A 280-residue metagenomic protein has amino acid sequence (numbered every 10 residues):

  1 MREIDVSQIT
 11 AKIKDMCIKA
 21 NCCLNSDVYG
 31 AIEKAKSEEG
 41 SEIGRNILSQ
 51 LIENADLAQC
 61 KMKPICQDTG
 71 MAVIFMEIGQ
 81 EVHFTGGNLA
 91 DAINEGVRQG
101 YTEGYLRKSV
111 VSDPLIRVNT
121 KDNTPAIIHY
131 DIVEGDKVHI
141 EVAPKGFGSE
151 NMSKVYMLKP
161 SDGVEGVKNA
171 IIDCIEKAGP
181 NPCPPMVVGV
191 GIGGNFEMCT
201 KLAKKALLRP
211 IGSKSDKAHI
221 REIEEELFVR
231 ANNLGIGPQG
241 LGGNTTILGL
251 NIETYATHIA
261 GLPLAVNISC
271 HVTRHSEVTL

Functional and structural regions predicted by a protein language model:
M1-L280: Non-transmembrane, aqueous-exposed alpha-helical and coiled segments at domain scale
